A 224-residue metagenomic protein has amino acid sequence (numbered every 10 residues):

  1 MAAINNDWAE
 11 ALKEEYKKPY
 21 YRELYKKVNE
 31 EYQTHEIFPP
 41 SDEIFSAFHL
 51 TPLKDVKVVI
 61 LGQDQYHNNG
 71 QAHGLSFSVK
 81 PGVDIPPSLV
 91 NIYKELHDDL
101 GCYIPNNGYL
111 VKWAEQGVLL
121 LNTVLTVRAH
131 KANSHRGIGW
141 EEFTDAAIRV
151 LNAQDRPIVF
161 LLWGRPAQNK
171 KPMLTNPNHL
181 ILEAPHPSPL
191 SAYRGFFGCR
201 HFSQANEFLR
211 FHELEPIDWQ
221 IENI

Functional and structural regions predicted by a protein language model:
A2, N6-D7, E14-L162, P166-N169 (+6 more regions): A polyanion-binding, active-site-adjacent surface
F196: C-terminal substrate-binding/active-site "lid" region of AdoMet-derived donor-dependent transferases
